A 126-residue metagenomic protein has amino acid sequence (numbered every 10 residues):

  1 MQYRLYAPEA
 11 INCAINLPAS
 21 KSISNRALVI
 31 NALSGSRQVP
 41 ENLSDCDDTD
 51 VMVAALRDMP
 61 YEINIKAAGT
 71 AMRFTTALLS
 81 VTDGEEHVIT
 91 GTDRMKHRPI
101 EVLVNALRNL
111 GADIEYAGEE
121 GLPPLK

Functional and structural regions predicted by a protein language model:
M1-K126: Structural preference for solvent-exposed beta-strand-turn elements and adjacent flexible terminal/loop segments within
